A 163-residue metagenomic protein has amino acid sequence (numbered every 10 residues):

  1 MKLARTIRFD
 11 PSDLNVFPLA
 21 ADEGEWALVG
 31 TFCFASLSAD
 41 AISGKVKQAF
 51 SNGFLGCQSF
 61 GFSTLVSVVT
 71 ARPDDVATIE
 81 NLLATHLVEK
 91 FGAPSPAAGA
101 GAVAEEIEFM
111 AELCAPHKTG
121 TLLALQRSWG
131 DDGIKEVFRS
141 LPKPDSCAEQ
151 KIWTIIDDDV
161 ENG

Functional and structural regions predicted by a protein language model:
M1-S63: N-terminal accessory interaction module
A49, G53, L82-H86, A102 (+3 more regions): Charge-rich, solvent-exposed alpha-helical interaction surfaces
C57, G61, K90, P94 (+1 more regions): Amphipathic alpha-helical interaction segments
F60-P73: Extended, non-catalytic structural segments that build the interaction scaffolds of large macromolecular assemblies
D74, V88-E89: Intrinsically disordered, low-complexity regulatory regions associated with ubiquitination proteins
D75-L83: Short acidic alpha-helix initiation/capping motifs at coil-to-helix transition points, especially at protein N-termini
E89-A104: Short, surface-exposed acidic
I107-G163: Alpha-helical oligomerization segments
